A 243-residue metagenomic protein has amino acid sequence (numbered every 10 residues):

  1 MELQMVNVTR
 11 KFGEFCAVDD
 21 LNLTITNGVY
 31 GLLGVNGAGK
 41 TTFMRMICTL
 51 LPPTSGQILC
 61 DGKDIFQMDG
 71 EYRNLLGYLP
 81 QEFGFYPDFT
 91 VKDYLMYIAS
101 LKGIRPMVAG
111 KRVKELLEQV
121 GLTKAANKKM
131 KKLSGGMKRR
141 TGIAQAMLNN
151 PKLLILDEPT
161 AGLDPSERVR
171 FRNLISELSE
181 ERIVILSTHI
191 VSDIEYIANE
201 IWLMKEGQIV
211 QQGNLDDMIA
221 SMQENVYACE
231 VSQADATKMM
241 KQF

Functional and structural regions predicted by a protein language model:
V35-G39: Walker A (P-loop) phosphate-binding loop of ABC-type ATPase nucleotide-binding domains
G56-Q67, E71-Y72: Conserved ABC transporter NBD signature motif
M96, S100, M107-A125: Conserved ABC ATPase "signature" region
K129-L133: Conserved ABC ATPase signature
L154-D157: Catalytic Walker B motif of ABC-type/P-loop ATPase nucleotide-binding domains
F171-F243: ABC transporter nucleotide-binding domain
